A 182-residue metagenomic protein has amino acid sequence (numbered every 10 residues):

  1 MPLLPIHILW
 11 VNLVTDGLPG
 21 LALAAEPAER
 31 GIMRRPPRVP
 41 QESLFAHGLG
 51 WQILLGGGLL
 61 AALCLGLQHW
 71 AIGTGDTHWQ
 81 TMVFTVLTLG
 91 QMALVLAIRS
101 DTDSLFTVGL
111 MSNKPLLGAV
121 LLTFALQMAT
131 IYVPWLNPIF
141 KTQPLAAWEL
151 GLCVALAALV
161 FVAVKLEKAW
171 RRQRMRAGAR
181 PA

Functional and structural regions predicted by a protein language model:
M1-A182: C-terminal transmembrane helices and immediately adjacent loops/tails of multi-pass membrane transport proteins
